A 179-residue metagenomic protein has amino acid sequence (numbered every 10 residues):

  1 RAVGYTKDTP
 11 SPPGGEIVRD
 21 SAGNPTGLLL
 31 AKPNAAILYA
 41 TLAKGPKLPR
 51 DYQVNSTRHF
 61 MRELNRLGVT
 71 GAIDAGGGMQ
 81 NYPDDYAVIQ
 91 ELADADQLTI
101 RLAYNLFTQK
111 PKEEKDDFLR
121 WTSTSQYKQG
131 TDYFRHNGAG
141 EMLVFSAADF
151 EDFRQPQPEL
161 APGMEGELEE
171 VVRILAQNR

Functional and structural regions predicted by a protein language model:
R1-T122, K128, R135-V171: Divalent metal-binding segments
R179: Short acidic/histidine-rich active-site segments
